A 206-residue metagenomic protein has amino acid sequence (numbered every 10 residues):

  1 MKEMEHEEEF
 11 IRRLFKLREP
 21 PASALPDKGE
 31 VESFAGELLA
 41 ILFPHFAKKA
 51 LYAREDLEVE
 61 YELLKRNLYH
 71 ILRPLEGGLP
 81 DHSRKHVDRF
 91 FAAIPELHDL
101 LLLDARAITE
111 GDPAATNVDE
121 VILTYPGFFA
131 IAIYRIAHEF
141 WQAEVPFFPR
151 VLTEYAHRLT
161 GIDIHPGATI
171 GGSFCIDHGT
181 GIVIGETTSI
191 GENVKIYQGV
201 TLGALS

Functional and structural regions predicted by a protein language model:
M1-V151: Terminal amphipathic alpha-helical/low-complexity segments used for targeting or macromolecular assembly
A137-S206: Flexible, glycine/small-residue-enriched loop-and-beta-strand segment within the central core of proteins
